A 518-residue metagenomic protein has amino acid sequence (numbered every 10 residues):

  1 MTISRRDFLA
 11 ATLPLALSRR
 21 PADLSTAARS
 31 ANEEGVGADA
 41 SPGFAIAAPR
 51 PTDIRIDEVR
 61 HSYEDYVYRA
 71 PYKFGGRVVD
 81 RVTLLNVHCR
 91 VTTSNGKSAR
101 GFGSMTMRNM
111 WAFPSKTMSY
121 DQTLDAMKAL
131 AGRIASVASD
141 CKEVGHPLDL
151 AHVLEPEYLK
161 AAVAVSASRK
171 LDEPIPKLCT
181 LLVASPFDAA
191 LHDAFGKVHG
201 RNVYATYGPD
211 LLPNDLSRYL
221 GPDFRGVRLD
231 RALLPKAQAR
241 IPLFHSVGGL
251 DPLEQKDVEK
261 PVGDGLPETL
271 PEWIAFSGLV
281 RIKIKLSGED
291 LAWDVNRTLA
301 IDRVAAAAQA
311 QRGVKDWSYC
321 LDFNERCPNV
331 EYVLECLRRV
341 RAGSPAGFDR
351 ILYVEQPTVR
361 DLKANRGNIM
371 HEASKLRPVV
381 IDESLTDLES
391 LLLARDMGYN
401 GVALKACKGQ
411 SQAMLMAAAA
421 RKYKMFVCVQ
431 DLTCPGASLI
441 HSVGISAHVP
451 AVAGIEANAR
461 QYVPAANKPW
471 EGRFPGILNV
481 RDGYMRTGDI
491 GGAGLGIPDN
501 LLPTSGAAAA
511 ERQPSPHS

Functional and structural regions predicted by a protein language model:
M1-L15: N-terminal secretory signal peptides and thylakoid transit peptides that target proteins across membranes
R19-A40: Signal peptide processing junction and immediate N-terminal pro/mature segment of secreted/exported proteins
G43-N86: Short, Gly/Pro- and small/polar-rich lid/capping loops
V87, G96, G200, V354 (+1 more regions): Conserved, mostly hydrophobic/aromatic
A99-P213: Metal- or metallocofactor-binding catalytic centers and their adjacent structured scaffolds across diverse enzyme
V165-C336, I351-V359: Active-site-facing alpha/beta catalytic cores
I284-T433, A437-L439: Catalytic core of soluble alpha/beta enzymes
L432-S518: Flexible C-terminal active-site loop/helix
